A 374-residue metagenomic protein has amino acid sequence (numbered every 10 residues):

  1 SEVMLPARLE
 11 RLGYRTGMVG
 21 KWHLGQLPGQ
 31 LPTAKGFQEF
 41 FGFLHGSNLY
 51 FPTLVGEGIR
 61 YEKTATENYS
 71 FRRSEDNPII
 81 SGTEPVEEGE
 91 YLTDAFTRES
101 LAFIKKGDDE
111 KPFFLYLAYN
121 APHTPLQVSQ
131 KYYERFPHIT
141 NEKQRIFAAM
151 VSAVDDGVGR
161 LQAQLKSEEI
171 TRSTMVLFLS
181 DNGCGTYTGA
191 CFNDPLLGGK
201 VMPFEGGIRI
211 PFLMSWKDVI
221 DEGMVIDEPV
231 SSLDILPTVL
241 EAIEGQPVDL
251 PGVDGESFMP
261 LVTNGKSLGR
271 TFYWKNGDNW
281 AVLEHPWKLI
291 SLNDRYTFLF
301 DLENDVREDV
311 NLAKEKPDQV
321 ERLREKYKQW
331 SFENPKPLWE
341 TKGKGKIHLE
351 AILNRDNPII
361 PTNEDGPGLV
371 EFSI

Functional and structural regions predicted by a protein language model:
S1-N293, T297, N304-F332, P337-G343 (+1 more regions): Formylglycine-dependent sulfatase
